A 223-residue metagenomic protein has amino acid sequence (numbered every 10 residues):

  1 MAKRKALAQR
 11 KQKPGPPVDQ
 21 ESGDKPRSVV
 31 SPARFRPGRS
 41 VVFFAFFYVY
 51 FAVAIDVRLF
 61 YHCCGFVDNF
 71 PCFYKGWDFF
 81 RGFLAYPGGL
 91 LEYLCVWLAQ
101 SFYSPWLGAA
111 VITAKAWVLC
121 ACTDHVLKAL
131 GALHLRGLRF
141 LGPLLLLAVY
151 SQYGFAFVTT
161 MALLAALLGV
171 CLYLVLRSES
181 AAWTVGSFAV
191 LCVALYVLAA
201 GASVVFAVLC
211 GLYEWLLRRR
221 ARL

Functional and structural regions predicted by a protein language model:
M1, K13-F51: Start-transfer (signal-anchor) and selected internal transmembrane alpha helices of multi-pass inner/ER membrane
G38-V53, R136-L146, V185-V193: Alpha-helical transmembrane segments
F51-P71: Helix-to-loop transition at the C-terminal end of transmembrane segments
F66-N69, L84-G88, I112, L133-W183 (+1 more regions): Membrane-interface micro-motifs in multi-pass membrane enzymes
R81-F102, A114-K115: Short hydrophobic/aromatic helix or loop-helix immediately within or flanking a transmembrane segment in polytopic
C95, G108-C122, A162-A165: Transmembrane alpha-helices of multi-pass, membrane-embedded glycan-processing enzymes that use lipid-linked
L119, T123, L127, Y173 (+3 more regions): Alpha-helical membrane-inserting segments
F206-R222: Perimembrane helix-loop-helix junctions
